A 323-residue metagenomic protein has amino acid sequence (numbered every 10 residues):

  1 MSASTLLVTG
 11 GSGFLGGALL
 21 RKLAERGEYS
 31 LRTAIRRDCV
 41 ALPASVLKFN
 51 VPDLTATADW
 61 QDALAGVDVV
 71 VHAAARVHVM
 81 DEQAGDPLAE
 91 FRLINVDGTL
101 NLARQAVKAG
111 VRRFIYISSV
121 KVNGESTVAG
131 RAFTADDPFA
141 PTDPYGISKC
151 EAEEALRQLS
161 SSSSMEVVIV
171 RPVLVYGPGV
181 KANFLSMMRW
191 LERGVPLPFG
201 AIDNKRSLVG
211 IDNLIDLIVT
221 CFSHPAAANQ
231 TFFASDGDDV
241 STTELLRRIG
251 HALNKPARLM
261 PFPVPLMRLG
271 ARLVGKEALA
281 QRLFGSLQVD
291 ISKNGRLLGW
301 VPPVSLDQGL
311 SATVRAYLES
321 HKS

Functional and structural regions predicted by a protein language model:
L6-R26: N-terminal Rossmann NAD(P)H-binding glycine-rich loop of SDR-like oxidoreductase domains
N50-D97, N101, Q105-K108, E125: NAD(P)H-binding glycine-rich loop region in Rossmannoid oxidoreductase-like domains and their noncatalytic homologs
L100-P144: Conserved Rossmann-fold NAD(P)-dependent oxidoreductase catalytic core, especially the SDR/UDP-sugar
N101, V180-S186, G200-F222, N229-F233: Substrate-positioning beta->alpha
A140-V168: Active-site Tyr-X1-5-Lys
G177, F199-N204, F232-D239, R248-N254 (+1 more regions): Glycine-rich Rossmann NAD(P)(H)-binding loop
I211, E244-R247, G270-P302, A312: Conserved C-terminal active-site "lid" loop/helix of NAD(P)H-dependent oxidoreductases that clamps the redox cofactor
T220-L279, D307, S311-A312, H321: Mid/C-terminal beta-alpha module of Rossmann-like enzyme folds, strongest in SDR-family dehydrogenases/epimerases
